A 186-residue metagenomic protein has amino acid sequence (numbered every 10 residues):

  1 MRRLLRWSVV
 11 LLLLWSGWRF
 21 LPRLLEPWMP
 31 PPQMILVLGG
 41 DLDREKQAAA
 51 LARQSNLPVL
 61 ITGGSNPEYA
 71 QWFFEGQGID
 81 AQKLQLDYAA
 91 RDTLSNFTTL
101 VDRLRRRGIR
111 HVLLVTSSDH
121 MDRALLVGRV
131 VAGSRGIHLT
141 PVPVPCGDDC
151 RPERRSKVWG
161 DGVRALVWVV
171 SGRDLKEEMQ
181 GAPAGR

Functional and structural regions predicted by a protein language model:
R2-R19: Hydrophobic membrane-insertion alpha-helices, especially the h-region of bacterial N-terminal signal peptides
L11, R19-P22, G76, V163 (+1 more regions): Short, isolated positions within intrinsically disordered regulatory regions of eukaryotic proteins
R19-V158: A structural signal for short, hydrophobic/glycine-enriched beta-strand patches
Q82-L86, W159-A165, P183-R186: A general structural signal for short secondary-structure boundary/capping elements
A124-V127, V170-R186: Extended, charge-rich low-complexity interaction segments
R151-E178: A transmembrane-helix-recognition feature enriched in membrane-embedded lipid enzymes and envelope glyco-/phospholipid
